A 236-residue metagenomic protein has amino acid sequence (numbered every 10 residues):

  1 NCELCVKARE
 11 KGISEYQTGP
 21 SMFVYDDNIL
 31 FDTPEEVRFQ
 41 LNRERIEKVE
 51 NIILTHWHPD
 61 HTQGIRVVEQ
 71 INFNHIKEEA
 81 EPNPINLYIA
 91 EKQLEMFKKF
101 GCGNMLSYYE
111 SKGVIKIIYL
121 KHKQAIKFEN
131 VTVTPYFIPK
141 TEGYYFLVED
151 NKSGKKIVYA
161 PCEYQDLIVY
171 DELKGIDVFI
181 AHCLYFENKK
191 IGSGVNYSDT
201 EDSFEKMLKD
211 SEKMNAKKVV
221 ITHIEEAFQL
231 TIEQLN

Functional and structural regions predicted by a protein language model:
N1-Y159, Y164-D166, D171, I232-N236: Binuclear metal-dependent hydrolase catalytic cores
Y164-N236: Cap/insert and terminal regions of metallo-dependent hydrolase folds
